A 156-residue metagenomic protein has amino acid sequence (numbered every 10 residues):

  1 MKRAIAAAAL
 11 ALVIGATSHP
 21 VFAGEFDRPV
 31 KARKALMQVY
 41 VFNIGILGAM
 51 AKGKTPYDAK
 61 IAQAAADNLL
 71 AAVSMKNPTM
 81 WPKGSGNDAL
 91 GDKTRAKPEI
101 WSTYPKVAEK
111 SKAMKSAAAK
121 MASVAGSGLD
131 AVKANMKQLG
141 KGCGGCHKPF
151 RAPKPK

Functional and structural regions predicted by a protein language model:
M1, A23-G24: Absolute protein N-terminus
M1-A8: Bacterial N-terminal signal peptides that target proteins for export
A8-A16: Bacterial N-terminal signal peptides
T17-A23: Sec/Tat signal peptide C-region and signal peptidase I cleavage site
D27-K156: Sequence context surrounding c-type heme c attachment/ligation sites in exported
